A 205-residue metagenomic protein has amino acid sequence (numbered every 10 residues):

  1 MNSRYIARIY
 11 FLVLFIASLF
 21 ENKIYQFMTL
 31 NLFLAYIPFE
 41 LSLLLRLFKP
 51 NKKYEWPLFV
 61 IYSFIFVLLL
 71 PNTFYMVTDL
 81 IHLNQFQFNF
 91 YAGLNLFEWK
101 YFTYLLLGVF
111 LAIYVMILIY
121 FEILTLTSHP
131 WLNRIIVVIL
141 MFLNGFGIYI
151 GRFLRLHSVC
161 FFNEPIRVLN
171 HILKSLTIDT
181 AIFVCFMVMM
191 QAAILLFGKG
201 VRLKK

Functional and structural regions predicted by a protein language model:
N2-I16, I61-F64, I139: Alpha-helical transmembrane segments
A17-M28, R46-N51: Short, hydrophobic transmembrane alpha-helix segments
Q26-M28, N95-W99, H157, R167-Q191: Membrane-interface transmembrane-helix boundary segments in multi-pass integral membrane proteins
L32-L47: Central hydrophobic cores of alpha-helical transmembrane segments in multi-pass inner-membrane proteins across all
R46-L58, L124-N133, K204: Membrane-interface helix-boundary motifs at transmembrane edges
F59-T73, I136-G151: Hydrophobic alpha-helical membrane-insertion segments
L111-T127, M187-K205: Transmembrane alpha-helical segments in integral membrane proteins
G145-I166: Juxtamembrane non-transmembrane "cap" segments at the membrane-aqueous interface of multi-pass membrane proteins
